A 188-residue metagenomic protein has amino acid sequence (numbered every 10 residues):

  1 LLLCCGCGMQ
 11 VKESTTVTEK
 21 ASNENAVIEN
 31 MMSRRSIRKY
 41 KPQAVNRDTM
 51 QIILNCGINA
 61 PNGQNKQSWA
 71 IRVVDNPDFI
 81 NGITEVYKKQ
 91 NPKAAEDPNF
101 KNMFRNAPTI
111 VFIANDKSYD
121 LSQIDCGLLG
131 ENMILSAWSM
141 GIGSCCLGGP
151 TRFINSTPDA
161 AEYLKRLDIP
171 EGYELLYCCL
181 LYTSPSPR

Functional and structural regions predicted by a protein language model:
C7-T109, R188: N-terminal amphipathic, basic helical "cap/leader" segment at the start of enzyme domains
I53, G57, S118-Y163: Small-aliphatic-rich amphipathic alpha-helix that forms the alpha element of a beta-alpha
D75-P77, I113-D116, G149: Active-site-proximal beta-strand/loop segments in catalytic clefts of secreted hydrolases
I110-F112, C178-L180: Conserved hydrophobic/aromatic beta-strand scaffold that supports enzyme active sites
L164-E171: Short proline/glycine-enriched turn/loop segments at secondary-structure junctions
G172-C178: Phosphate/pyrophosphate-binding betaalpha-module
Y182-R188: Conserved small/polar residues in nucleotide/adenosyl-binding loops
